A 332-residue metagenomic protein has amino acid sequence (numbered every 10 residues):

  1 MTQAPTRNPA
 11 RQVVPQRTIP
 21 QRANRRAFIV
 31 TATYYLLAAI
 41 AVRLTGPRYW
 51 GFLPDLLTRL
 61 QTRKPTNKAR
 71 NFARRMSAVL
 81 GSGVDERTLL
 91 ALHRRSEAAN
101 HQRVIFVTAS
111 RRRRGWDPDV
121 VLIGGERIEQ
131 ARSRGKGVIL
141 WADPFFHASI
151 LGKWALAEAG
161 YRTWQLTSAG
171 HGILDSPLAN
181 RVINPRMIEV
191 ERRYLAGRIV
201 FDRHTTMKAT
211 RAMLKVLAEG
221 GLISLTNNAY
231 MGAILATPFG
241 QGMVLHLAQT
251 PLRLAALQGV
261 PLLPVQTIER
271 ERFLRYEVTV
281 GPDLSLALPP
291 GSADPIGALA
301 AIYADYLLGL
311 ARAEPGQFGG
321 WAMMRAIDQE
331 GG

Functional and structural regions predicted by a protein language model:
T2-A148, N184-V190: Membrane-anchoring hydrophobic helices of lipid-metabolizing enzymes
A73-R74, K153, I188, L252 (+1 more regions): Short glycine-/small-residue-rich flexible loop motifs, especially phosphate/cofactor-binding loops
S82, E158, F201-G332: Non-catalytic C-terminal accessory region of glycerolipid acyltransferases and related lyso-lipid remodeling enzymes
N100, K136-R203: Catalytic core of membrane glycerolipid acyltransferases/transacylases, capturing the structured, soluble-facing
H101, N180, E277-G281: Short low-complexity, flexible loop/linker segments enriched in glycine and/or proline with clustered acidic
R112-G115, R193-V200, L235-G240: Short, basic, glycine/proline-bearing loop/turn elements
R127-A131, A155, T250, L254: Catalytic-core regions built around general acid/base machinery
